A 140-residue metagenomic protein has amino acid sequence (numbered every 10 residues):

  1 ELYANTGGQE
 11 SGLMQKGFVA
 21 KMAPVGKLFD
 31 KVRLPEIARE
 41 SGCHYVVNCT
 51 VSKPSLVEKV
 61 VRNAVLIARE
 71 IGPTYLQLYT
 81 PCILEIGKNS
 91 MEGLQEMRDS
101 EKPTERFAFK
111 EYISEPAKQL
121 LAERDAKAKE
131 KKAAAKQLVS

Functional and structural regions predicted by a protein language model:
E1-L2, K53, L78-E85: Glycine-rich beta-alpha junction loops
E1-Q9, K53-K59: Thiamine diphosphate
Y3-G17, I37: Active-site-proximal loop->helix
T6, P24-L28, E85-S90: Residues forming the flavin
S11-K31, G93-A108: Acidic, Ser/Thr-rich peripheral helices and adjacent loops at domain boundaries
K16-I67: Conserved thiamine diphosphate
P73-Y75: Flexible, glycine/charged-enriched surface loops at secondary-structure junctions
T80-S140: Flexible, low-complexity linker and terminal segments
